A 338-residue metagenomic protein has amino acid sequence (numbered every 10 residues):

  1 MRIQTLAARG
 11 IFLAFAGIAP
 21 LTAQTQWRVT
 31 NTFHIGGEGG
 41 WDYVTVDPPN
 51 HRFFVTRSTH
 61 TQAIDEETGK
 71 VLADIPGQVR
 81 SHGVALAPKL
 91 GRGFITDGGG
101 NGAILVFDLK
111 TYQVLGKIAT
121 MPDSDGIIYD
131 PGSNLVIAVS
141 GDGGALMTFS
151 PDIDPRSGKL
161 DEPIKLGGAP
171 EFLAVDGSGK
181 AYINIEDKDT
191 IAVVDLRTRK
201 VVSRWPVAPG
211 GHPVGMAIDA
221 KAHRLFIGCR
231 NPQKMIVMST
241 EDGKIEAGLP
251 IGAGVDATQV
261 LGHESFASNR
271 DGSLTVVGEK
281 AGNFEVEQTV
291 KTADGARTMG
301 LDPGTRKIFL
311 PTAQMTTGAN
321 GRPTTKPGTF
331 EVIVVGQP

Functional and structural regions predicted by a protein language model:
M1-I11: Bacterial N-terminal signal peptides that target proteins for export
R9-P20: Bacterial N-terminal signal peptides
L21-P338: Predominantly soluble domains enriched in secretory-pathway, periplasmic, or organellar proteins
